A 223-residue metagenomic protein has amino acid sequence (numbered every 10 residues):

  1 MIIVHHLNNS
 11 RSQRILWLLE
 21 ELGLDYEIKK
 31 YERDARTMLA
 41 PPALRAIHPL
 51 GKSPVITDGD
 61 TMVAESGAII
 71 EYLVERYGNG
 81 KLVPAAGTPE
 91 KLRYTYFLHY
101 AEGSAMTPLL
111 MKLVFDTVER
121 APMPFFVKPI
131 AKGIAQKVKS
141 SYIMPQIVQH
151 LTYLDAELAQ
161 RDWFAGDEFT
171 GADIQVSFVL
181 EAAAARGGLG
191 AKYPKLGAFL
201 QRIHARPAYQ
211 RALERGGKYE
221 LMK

Functional and structural regions predicted by a protein language model:
M1-G133: GST-like domain detector, emphasizing the conserved glutathione-binding G-site in the N-terminal thioredoxin-like
R33-D34, F169, K218: Positions that flank functional sites
T37-L39, R202, M222-K223: Short Asp/Glu-rich motifs
A68, K195, A208: Residue-level recognition of oxygen-bearing side chains
A101-A205: GST-like fold's C-terminal all-alpha helical module
Y209-K223: Terminal-tail/helix-coil boundary detector
